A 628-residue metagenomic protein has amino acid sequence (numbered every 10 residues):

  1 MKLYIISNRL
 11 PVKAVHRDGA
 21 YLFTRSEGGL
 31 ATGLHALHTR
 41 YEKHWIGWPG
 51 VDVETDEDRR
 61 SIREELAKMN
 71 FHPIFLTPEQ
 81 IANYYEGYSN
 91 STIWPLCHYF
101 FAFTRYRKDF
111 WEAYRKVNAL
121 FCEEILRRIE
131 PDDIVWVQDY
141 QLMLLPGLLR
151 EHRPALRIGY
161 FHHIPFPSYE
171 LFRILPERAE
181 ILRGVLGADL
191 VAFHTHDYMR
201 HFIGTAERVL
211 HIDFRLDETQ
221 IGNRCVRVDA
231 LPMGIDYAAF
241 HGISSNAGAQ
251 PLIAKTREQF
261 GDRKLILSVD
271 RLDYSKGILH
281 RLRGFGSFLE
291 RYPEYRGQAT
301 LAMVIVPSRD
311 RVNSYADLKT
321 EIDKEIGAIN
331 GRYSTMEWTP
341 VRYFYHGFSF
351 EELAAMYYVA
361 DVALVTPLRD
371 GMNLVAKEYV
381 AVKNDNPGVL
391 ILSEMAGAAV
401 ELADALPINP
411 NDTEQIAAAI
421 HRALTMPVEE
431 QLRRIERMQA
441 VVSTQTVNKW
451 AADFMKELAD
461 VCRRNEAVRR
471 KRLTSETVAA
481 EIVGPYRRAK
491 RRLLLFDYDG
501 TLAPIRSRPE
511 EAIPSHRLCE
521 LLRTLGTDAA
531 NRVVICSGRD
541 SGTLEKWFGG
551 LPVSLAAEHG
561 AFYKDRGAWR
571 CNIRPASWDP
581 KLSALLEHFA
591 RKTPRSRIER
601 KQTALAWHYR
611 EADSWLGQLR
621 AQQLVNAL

Functional and structural regions predicted by a protein language model:
M1-L473: Catalytic cores of carbohydrate-active enzymes across secretory and cytosolic contexts
G19-T24, L406, S507-I513, W569-R574: Short glycine-enriched, charge-decorated loop/helix-capping segments at active-site entrances that position
G33-Y41, R291, Y486-R488, L494 (+1 more regions): A short, Lys/Arg-enriched amphipathic alpha-helix followed by its capping loop at the start of a domain
D133, L265, V389, R492-L494 (+2 more regions): The start of beta-strands in P-loop NTPase/AAA+ ATPase cores
A467-K490: N- or domain-start disorder-to-order transition segments that initiate the globular core
R487-R508, I535: Asp-based phosphoryl-transfer active-site loop
I513-T603: Active-site phosphate-binding/coordination module
K592, E599-L628: Conserved acidic, metal-coordinating active-site core of Asp-based, Mg2+-dependent phosphoryl-transfer enzymes
